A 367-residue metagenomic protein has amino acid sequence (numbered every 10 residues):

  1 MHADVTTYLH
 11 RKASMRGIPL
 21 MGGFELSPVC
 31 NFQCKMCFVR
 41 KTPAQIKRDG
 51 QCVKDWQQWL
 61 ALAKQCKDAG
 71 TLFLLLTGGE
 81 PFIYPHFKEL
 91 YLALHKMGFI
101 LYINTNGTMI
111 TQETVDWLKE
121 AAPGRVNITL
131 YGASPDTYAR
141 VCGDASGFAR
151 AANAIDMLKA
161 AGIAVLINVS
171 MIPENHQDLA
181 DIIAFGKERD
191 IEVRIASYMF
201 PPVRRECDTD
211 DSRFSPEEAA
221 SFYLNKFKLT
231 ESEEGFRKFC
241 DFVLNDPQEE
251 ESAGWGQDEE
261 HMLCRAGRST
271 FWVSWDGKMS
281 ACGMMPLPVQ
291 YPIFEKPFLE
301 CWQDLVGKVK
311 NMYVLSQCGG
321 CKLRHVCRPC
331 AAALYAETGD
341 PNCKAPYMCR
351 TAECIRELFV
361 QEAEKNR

Functional and structural regions predicted by a protein language model:
M1-I18, H261, G283-R367: Flexible mid-to-C-terminal extensions adjoining Fe-S/redox cofactors in radical SAM and related proteins
M1-R125: Conserved alpha-helical substructure of the radical SAM core
V29, Q33, C37-R40, G267 (+4 more regions): Cys/His-rich metal-chelating microdomains
K47-V53, R140-S146, A336: Short glycine-enriched, charge-decorated loop/helix-capping segments at active-site entrances that position
K54, P85, S146, E174-Q177 (+1 more regions): Residue-level signal for the nucleotide or nucleotide-sugar donor/cofactor binding architecture
G79-E80, M199, L334: Short, solvent-exposed turn/loop segments enriched in Gly/Ser/Thr/Pro and often Arg
K119-E120, G124, T129-G267, W272-S280 (+1 more regions): Radical SAM enzyme [4Fe-4S]-AdoMet core and its adjacent flexible, acidic and glycine-rich loops/tails across
